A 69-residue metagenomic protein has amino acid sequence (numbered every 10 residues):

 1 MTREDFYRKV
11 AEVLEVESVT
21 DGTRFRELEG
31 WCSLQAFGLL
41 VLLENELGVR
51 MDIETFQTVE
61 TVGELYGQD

Functional and structural regions predicted by a protein language model:
M1-W31, L40, E46-D69: Phosphopantetheine-dependent thiolation modules in NRPS/PKS and related acyl-activating systems
Q35: Two-component histidine kinase catalytic core, primarily the HATPase_c
